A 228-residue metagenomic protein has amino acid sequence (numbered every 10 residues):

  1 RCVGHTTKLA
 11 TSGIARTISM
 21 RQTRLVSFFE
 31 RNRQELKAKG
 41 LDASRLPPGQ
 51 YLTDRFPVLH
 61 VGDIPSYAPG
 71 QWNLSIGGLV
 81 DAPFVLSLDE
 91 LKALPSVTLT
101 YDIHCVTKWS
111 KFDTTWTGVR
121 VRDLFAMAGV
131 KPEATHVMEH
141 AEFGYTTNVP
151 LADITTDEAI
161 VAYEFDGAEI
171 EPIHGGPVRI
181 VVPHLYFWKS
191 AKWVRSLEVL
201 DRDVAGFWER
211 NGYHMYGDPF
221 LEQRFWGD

Functional and structural regions predicted by a protein language model:
R21-D228: Structured, non-membrane catalytic/scaffold regions adjacent to prosthetic-group chemistry
